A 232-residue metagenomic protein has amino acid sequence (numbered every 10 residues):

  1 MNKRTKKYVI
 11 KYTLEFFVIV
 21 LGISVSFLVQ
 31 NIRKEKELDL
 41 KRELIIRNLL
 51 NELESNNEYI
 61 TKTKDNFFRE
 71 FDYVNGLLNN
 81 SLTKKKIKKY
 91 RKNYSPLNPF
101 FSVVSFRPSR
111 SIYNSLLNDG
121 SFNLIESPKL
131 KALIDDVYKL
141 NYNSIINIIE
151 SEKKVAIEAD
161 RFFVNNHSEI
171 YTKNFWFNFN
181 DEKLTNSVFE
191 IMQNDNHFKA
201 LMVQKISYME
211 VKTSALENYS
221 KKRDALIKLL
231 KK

Functional and structural regions predicted by a protein language model:
M1-K6, I10, N31-K232: Long, hydrophobic alpha-helical segments that serve as membrane-spanning/inserting helices
T13-F27: Hydrophobic membrane-insertion alpha-helices, especially the h-region of bacterial N-terminal signal peptides
